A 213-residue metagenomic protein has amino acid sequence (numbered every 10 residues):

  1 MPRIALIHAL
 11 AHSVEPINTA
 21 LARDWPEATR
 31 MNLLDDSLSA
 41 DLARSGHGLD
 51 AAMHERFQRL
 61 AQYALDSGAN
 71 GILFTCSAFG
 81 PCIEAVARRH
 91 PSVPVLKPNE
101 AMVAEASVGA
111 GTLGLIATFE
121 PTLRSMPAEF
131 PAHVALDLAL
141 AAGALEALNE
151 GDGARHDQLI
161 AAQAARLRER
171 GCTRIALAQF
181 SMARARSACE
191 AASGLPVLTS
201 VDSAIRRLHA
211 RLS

Functional and structural regions predicted by a protein language model:
M1-S213: Non-catalytic structural scaffold of enzyme domains
